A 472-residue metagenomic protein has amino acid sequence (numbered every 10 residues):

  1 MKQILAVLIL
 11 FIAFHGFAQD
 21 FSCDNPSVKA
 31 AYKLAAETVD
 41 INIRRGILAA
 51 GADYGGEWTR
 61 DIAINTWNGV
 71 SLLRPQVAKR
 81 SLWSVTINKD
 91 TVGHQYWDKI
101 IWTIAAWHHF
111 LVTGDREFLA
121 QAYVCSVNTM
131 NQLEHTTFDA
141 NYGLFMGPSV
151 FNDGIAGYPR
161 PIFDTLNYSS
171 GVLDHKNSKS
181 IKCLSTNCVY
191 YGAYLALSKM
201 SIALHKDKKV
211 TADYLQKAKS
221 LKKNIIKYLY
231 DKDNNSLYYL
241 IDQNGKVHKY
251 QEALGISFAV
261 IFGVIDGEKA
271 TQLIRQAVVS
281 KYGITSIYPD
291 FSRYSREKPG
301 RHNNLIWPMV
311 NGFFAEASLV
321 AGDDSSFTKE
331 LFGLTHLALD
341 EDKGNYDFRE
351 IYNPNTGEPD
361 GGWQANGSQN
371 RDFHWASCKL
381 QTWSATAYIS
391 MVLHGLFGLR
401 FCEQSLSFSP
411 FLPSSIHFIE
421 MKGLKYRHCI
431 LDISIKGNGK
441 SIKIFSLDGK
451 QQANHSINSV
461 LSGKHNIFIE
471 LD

Functional and structural regions predicted by a protein language model:
I4-F14: Sec-dependent N-terminal signal peptides
Q19-Y32, G69-L82, F110-V127, E134 (+5 more regions): Structural helix-adjacent loops and short alpha-helical linkers that scaffold large soluble proteins
D20-E57, L73-G93, D139-K182, K223-P308 (+2 more regions): Extended glycan-interaction surfaces of carbohydrate-active proteins
L34-T38, S84, C125-T136, V189 (+3 more regions): Alpha-helical scaffold segments in carbohydrate-active enzymes
T59-I62, T66-L166, C183-Y191, L305-F327 (+4 more regions): Aromatic-rich carbohydrate-recognition surfaces in CAZymes
N177-Y191, I202-D207: Structured, solvent-exposed acidic/aromatic patches
F313, A317-D472: Non-catalytic C-terminal accessory modules of carbohydrate-active enzymes
